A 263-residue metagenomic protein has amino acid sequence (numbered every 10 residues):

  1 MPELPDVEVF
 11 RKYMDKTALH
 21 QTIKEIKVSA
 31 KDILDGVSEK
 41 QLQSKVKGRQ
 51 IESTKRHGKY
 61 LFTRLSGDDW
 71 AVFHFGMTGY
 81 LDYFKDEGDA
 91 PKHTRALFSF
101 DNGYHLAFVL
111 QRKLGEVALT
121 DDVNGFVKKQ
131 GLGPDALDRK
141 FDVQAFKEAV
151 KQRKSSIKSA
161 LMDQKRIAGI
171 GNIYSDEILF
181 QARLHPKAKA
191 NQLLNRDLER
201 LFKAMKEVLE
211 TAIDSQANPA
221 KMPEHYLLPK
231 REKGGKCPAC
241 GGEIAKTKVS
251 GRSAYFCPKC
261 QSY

Functional and structural regions predicted by a protein language model:
M1-Y263: Structured catalytic/nucleic-acid-binding cores of DNA maintenance enzymes
